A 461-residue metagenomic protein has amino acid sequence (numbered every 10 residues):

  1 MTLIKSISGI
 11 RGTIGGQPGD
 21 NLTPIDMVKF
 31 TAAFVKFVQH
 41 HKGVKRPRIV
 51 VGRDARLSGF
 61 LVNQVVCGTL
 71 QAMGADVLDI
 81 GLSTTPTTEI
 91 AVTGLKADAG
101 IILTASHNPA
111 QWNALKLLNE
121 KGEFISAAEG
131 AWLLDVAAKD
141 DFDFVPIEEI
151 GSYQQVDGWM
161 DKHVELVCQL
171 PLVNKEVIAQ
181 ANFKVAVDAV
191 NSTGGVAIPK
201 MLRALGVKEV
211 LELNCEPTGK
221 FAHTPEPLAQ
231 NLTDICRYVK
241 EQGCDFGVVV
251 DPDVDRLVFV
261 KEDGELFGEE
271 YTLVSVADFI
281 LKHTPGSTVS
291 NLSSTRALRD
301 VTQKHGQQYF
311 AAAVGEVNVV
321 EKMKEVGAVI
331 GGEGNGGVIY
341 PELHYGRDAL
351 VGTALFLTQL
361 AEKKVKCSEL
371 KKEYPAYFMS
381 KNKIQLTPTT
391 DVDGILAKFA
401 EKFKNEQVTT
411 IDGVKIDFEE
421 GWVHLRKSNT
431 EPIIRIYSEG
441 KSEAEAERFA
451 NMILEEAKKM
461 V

Functional and structural regions predicted by a protein language model:
M1-G68, A72-M73, S152-K184: An N-terminal, well-structured beta->alpha segment
T13, N113-V239: Gly/Ser/Thr-enriched, mixed-charge loops and adjacent short helices that form phosphate/oxyanion-binding elements
K36, H40, R48-W112, K200-V260: N-terminal small/polar loop signature for handling phosphorylated ligands or for N-terminal nucleophile
G52-D54, V187-A189, K261, E342 (+1 more regions): Short glycine-centered, acidic/aromatic-flanked micro-motifs in structured strand/loop junctions that mark active-site
L117-E120, V258-E262, I339-P341: Short beta-strand-to-turn element immediately C-terminal to the catalytic PLP-Schiff-base lysine in fold type I
L134-E165, Q169, K261-G334, I339: Proline/glycine-rich low-complexity loops and linkers
F246, T284-V461: Phosphate-binding and adjacent anionic-ligand microenvironments
